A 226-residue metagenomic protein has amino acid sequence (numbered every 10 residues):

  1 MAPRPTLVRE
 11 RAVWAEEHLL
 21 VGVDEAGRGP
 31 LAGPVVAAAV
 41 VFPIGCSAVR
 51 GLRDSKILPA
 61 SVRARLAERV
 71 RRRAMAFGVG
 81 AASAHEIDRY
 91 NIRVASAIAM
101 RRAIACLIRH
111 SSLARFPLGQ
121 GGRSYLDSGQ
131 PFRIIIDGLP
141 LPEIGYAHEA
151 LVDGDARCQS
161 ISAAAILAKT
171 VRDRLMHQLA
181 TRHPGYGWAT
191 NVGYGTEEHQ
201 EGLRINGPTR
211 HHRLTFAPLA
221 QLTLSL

Functional and structural regions predicted by a protein language model:
M1-L226: RNase H-like, Mg2+-dependent phosphodiesterase core, and more generally RNA phosphate-backbone-engaging helix-loop
